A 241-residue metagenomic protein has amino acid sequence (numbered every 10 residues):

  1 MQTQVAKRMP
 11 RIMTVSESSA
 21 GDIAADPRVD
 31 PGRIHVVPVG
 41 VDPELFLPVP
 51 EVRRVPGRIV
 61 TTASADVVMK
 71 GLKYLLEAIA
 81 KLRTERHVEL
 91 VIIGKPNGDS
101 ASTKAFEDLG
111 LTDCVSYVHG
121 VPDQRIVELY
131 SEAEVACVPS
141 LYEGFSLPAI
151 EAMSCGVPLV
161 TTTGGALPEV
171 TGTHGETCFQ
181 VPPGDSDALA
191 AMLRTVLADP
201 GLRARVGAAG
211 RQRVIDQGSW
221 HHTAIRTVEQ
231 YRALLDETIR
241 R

Functional and structural regions predicted by a protein language model:
M13, V52-I79, V91: Conserved donor-binding/catalytic core segment of Leloir-type glycosyltransferases
S18, G40: Carbohydrate-associated surface elements
T62, E89-T103: Glycosyltransferase donor-sugar binding loop
S102-V121: Nucleotide-activated donor-binding/catalytic signature segment of Leloir-type glycosyltransferases, i.e., the conserved
G120, E128-A133: Short alpha-helical donor nucleotide-sugar binding micro-motif in glycosyltransferases
L141: Aromatic "clamp/platform" in nucleotide-sugar-dependent glycosyltransferases that forms part of the donor/acceptor
P158-T161: Short hydrophobic beta-strand element within catalytic cores of glycosyltransferases and related nucleotide-activated
T173-H174, C178-S186, T195-P200: Conserved acidic donor-binding segment of nucleotide-sugar-dependent glycosyltransferases
